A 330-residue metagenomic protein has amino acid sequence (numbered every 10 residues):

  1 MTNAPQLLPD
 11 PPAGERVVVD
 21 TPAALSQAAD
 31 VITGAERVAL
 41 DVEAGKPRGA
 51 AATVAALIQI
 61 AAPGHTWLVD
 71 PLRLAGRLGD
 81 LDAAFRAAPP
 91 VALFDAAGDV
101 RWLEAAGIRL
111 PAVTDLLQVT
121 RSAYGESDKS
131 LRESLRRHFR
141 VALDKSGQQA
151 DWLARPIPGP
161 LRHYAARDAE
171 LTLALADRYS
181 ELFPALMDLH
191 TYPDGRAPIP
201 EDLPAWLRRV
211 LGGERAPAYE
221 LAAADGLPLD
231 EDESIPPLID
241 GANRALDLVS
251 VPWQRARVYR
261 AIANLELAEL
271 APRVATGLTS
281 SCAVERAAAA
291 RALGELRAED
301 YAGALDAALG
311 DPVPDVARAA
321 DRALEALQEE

Functional and structural regions predicted by a protein language model:
M1-V38, V42: N-terminal accessory regions of nucleic-acid-interacting proteins
T114-R137: Short alpha-helix plus adjacent loop in nuclease-associated cores
A142-L203: Acidic, Mg2+-coordinating catalytic module of metal-dependent nucleases/exonucleases that use a two-metal-ion mechanism
E220-A223, V258, A289, A320: Conserved hydrophobic register position within alpha-solenoid helical repeats
L227-E231, I262, E266, L293 (+3 more regions): Alpha-solenoid repeat junctions
D232-D247, L267-T279, A298-G310, E329-E330: Amphipathic alpha-helical scaffolding segments comprising HEAT/armadillo-like alpha-solenoid repeats
S250-V251, S281-C282, P312-V313: Short inter-helical turns and helix N-cap capping residues of alpha-solenoid HEAT/ARM repeat scaffolds
